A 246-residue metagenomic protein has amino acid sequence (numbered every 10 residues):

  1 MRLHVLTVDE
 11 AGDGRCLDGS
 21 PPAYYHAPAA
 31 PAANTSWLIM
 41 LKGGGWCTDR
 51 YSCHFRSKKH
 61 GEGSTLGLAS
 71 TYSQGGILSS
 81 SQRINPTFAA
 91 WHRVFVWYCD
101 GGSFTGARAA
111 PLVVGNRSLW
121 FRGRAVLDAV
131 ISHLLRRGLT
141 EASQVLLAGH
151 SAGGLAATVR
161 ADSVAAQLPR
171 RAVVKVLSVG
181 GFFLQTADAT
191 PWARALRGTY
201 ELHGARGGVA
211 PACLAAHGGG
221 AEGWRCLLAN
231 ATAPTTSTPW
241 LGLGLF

Functional and structural regions predicted by a protein language model:
M1-G43, T48-Y51: Signal-peptide-cleavage-adjacent N-terminal segments of secreted and extracellular proteins
R2-V5, L38, W91-F95, V176 (+1 more regions): Conserved beta-strand scaffold positions in the cores of enzyme catalytic domains, especially in NTP/NDP-utilizing
D9-A11, L17-A29, S73-R83, E222-A229: Short alpha-helical segments and helix-capping/turn motifs at coil-helix boundaries
D9-G12, A109-A110, S118-L146, A161-F246: Surface cap/lid and interfacial helix-loop subdomains adjacent to catalytic sites that gate substrate access
A30-G138: Active-site machinery of serine-nucleophile hydrolases
L41-G44, V96-G101, A148-A152, V179-F182 (+1 more regions): Active-site-proximal beta-strand/loop segments in catalytic clefts of secreted hydrolases
W46-T48, G102-F104, G154-A156, F183-T186: Flexible loop/turn segments at secondary-structure boundaries
H150-D162: Glycine-rich nucleophile elbow surrounding the catalytic serine of serine-hydrolase chemistry
